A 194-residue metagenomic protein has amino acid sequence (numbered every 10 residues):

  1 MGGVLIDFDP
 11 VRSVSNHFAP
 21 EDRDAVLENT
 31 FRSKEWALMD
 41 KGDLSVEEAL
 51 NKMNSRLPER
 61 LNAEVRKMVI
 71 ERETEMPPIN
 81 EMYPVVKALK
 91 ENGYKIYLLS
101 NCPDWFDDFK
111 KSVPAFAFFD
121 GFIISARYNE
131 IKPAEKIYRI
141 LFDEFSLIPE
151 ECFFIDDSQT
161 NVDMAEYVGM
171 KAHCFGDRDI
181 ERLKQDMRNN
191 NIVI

Functional and structural regions predicted by a protein language model:
M1-R32, R60, Y167: Active-site neighborhood of HAD-like aspartate-dependent phosphohydrolases
D7, Y97-N101: Short beta-strand segments
R12-S13, K34, E48, K52 (+6 more regions): Alpha-helical elements of Rossmann-like donor-binding domains used by nucleotide-donor carbohydrate transfer enzymes
A37-K67: A metal-dependent, Asp-based hydrolase signature
R66-Y97, E135: Short, acidic loop-to-helix structural element flanking the phosphoryl-transfer center in phosphate-processing enzymes
P103-D104, F109-I194: Asp-based, Mg2+/Mn2+-dependent phosphohydrolase catalytic module
